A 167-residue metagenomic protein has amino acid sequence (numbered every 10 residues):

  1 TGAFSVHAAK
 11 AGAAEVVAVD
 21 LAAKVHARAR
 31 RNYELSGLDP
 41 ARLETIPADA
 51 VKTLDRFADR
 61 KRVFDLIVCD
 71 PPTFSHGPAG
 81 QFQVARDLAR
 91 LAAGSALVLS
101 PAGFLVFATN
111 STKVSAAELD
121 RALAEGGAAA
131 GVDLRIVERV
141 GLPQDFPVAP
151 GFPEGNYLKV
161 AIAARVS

Functional and structural regions predicted by a protein language model:
A3, V25, T53, S75-G77 (+2 more regions): Flexible loop/turn segments at secondary-structure boundaries
A3-A14: Conserved SAM-binding loop of SAM-dependent methyltransferases across substrates and taxa, primarily the Class I
V6, V51, D55, A89-A96: Amphipathic, non-transmembrane alpha-helical secondary structure
E15-D20: Conserved SAM-binding motif I beta-strand of class I
A22-V68: S-adenosyl-L-methionine
K24-V25, P47, F64-G94: Mobile active-site "lid"/loop adjacent to the S-adenosyl-L-methionine
R90, F104-S167: C-terminal catalytic and target-recognition region of SAM-dependent MTase-like enzymes, primarily methyltransferases
L99-P101: Helix-to-beta-strand junctions that scaffold the AdoMet/dcAdoMet cofactor pocket in Class I SAM-dependent enzymes
